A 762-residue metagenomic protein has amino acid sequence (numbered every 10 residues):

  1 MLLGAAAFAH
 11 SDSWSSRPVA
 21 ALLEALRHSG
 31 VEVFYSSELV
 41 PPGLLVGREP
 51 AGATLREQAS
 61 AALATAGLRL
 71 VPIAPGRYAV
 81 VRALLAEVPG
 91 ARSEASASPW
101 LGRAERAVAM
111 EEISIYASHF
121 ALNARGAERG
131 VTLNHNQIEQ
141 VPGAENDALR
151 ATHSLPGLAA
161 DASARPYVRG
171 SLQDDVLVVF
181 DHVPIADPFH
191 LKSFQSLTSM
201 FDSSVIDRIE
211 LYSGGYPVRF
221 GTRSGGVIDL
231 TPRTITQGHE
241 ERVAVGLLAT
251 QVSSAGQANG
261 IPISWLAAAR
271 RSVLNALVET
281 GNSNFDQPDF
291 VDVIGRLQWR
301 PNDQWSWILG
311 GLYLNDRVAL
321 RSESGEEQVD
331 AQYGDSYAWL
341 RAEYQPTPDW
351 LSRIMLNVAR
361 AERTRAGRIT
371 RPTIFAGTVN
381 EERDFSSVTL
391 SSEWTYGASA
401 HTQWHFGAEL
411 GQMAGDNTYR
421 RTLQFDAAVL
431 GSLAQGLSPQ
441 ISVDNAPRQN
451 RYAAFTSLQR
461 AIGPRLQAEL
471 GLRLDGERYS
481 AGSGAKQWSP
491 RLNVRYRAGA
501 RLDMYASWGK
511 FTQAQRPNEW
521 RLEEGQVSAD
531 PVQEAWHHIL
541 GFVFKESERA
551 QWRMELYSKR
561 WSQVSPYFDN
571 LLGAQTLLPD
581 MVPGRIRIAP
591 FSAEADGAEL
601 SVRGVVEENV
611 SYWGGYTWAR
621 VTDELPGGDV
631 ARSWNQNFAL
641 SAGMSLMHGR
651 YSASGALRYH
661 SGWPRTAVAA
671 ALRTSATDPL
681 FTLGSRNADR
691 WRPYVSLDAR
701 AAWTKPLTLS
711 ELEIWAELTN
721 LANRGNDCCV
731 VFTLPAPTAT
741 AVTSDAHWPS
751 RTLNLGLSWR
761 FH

Functional and structural regions predicted by a protein language model:
F8-P89, V168: N-terminal export/assembly leaders
S29, A83-V141, Q173-D175, D181: Short, acidic, small-residue-rich periplasmic hinge/interaction motif at the N-terminus of Gram-negative outer-membrane
A124-D147, A159-S204, Y212-V227, T236-E240: Flexible, glycine/serine/threonine-rich loop segments and coil->beta-strand junctions that form periplasmic-facing
R242, L248-R271, S283-R317, V329-V358 (+1 more regions): Transmembrane beta-barrel wall of Gram-negative outer-membrane proteins
N302, N357, F385, T395-H405 (+5 more regions): Structural signature of Gram-negative outer-membrane beta-barrels, strongest in the C-terminal barrel of TonB-dependent
R353, N357, R363-T364, R497 (+5 more regions): Membrane-embedded beta-barrel scaffold of Gram-negative outer-membrane proteins
A461-R465, S558-R560, V582-A669, S758-R760: Gram-negative outer-membrane beta-barrel transporters
Y659-T677, Y694-S696, A702-H762: C-terminal beta-signal and adjacent terminal beta-strands/loops of Gram-negative outer-membrane beta-barrel proteins
